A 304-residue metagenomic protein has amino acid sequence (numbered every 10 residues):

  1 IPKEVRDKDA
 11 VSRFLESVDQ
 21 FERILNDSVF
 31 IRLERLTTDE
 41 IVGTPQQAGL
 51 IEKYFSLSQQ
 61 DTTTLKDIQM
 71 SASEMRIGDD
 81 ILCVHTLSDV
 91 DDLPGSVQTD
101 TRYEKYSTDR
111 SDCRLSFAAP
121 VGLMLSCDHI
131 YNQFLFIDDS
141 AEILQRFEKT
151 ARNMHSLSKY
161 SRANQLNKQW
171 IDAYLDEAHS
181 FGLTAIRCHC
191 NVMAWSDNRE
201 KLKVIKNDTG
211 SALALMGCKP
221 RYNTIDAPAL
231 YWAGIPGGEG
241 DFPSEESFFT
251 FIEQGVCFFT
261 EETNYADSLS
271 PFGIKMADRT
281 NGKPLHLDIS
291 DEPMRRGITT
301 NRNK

Functional and structural regions predicted by a protein language model:
I1-T263: Extended, folded cores of ATP/NTP-driven motor/assembly subunits in large transport and secretion machines
L269-K304: Glycine-rich phosphate-binding loop of nucleotide-binding enzymes
